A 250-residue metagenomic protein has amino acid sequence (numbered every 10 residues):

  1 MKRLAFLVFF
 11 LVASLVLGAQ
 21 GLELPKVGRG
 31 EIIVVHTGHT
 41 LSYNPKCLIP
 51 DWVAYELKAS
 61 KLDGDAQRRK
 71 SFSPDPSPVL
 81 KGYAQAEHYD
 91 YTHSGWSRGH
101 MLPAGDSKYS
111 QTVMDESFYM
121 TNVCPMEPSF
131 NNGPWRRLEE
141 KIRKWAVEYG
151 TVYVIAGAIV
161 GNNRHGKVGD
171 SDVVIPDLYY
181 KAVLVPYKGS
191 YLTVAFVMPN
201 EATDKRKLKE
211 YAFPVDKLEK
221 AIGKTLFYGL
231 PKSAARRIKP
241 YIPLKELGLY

Functional and structural regions predicted by a protein language model:
M1-L4: Positively charged n-region of N-terminal signal peptides that target proteins for export
F6-G18: Hydrophobic h-region of N-terminal signal peptides that target proteins for export in Gram-negative bacteria
L15-Y250: Domain-level detector for secreted/extracellular nuclease and nuclease-toxin modules, and for the ENPP-like C-terminal
